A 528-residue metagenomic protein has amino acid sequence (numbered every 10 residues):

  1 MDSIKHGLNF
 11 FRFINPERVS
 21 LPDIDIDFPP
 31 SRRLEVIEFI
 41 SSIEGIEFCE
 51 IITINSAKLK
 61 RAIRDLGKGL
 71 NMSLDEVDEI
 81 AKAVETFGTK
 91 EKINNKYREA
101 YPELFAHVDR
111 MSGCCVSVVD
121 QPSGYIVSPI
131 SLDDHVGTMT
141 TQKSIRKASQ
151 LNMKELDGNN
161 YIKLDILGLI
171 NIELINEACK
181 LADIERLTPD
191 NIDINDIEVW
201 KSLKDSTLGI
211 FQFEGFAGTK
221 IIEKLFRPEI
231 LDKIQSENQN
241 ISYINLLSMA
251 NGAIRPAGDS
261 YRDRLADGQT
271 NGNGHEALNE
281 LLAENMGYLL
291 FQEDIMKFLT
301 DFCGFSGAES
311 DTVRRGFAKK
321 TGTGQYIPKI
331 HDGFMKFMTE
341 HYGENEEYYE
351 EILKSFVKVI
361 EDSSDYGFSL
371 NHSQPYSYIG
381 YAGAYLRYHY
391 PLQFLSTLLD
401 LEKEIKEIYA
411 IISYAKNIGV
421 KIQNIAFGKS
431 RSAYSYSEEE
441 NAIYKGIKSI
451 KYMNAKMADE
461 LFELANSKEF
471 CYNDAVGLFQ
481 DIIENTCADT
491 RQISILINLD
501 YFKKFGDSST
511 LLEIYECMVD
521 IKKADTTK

Functional and structural regions predicted by a protein language model:
M1-K528: Noncatalytic, beta-rich nucleic-acid-contacting surfaces in large DNA/RNA-processing enzymes
